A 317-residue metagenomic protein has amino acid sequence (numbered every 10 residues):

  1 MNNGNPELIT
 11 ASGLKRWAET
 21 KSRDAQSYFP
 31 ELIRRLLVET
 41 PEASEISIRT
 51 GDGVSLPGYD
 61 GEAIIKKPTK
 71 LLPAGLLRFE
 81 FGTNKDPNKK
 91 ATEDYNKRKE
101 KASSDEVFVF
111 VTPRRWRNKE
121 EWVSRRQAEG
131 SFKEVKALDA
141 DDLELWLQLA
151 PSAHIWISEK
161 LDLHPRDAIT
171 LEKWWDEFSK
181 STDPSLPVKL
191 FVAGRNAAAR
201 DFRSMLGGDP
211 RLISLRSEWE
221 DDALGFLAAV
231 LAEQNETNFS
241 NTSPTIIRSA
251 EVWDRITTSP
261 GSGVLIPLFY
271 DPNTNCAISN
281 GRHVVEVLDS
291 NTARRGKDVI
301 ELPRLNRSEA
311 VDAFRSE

Functional and structural regions predicted by a protein language model:
M1-E220, H283-E317: Mixed-charge (Asp/Glu-Lys/Arg
R211, R216-D222, L231-N291: Conserved P-loop NTPase "ATPase switch" module shared by AAA+ and STAND
F226-L227: Hydrophobic positions on the alpha1 helix immediately C-terminal to the Walker A/P-loop
